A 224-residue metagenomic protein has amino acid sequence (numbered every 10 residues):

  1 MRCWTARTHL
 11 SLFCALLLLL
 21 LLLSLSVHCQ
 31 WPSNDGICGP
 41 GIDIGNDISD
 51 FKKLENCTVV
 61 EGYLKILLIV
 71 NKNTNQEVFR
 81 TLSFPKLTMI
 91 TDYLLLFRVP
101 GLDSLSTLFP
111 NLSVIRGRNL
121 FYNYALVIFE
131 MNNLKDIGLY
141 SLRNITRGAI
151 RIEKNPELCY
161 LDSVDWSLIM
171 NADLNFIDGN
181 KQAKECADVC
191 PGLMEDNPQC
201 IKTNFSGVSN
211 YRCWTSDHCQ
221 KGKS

Functional and structural regions predicted by a protein language model:
M1-L21: Classical eukaryotic N-terminal signal peptides for Sec-dependent ER targeting/secretion, especially the positively
V27, W31-L134, G138-S209, W214-H218: Concave beta-strand-loop units of leucine-rich repeat
